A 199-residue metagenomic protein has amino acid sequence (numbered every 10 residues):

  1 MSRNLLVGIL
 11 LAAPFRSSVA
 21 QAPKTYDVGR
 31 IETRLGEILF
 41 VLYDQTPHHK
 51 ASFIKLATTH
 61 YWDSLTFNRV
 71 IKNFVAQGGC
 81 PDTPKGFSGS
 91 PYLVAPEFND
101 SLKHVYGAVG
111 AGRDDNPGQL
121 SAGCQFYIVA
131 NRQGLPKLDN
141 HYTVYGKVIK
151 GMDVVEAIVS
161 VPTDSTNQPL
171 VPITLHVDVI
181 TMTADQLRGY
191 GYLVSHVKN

Functional and structural regions predicted by a protein language model:
M1-P23: Bacterial Sec-dependent N-terminal signal peptides
S18-N199: Cyclophilin-like peptidyl-prolyl cis-trans isomerases
